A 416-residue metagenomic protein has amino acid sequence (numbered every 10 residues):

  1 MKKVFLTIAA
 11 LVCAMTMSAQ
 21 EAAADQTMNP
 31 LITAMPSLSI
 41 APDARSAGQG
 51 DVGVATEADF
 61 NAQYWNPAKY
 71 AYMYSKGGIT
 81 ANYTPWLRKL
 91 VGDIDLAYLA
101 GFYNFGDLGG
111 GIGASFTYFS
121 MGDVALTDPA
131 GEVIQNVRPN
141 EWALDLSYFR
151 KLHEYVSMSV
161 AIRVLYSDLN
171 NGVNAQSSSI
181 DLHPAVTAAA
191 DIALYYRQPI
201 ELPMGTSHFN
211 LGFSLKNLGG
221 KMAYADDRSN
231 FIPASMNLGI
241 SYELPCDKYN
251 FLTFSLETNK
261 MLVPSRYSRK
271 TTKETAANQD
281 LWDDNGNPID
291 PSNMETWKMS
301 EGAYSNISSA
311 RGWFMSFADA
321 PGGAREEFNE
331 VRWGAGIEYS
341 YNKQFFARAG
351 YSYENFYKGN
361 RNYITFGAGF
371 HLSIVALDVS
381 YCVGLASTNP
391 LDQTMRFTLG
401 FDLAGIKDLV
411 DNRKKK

Functional and structural regions predicted by a protein language model:
M1-V4: Positively charged n-region of N-terminal signal peptides that target proteins for export
T7-I8, D168: Intrinsically disordered, low-complexity segments enriched in polar/charged small residues
I8-A9, D51: A periodicity- and composition-biased signal for non-globular, repetitive helical segments
A9-S18: Hydrophobic h-region of N-terminal signal peptides that target proteins for export in Gram-negative bacteria
Q20-K416: Subset of outer-membrane beta-barrel
